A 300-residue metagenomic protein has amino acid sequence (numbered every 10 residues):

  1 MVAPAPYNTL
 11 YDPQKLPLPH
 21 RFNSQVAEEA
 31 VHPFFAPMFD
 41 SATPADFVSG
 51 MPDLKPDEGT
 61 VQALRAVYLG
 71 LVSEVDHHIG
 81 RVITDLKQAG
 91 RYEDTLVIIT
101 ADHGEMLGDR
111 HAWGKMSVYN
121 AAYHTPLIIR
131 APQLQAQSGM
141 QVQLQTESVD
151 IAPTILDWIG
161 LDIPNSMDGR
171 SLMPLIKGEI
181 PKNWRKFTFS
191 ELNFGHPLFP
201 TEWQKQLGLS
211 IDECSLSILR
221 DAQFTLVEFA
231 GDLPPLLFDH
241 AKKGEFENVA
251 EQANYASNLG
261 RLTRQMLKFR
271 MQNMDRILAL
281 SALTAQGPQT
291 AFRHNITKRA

Functional and structural regions predicted by a protein language model:
M1-L54, P126, G195, E213 (+2 more regions): Core domains of carbohydrate- and sulfate-ester-processing enzymes
V2-A3, D85-E147: Histidine-centered active-site microenvironments of extracellular/periplasmic hydrolases and transferases
P6-T9, N120, S190-E251, T290 (+1 more regions): C-terminal, low-complexity/hydrophilic appendages and adjacent surface loops of extracellular/periplasmic anionic
F34-P37, R65-S73, S117-T125, Q135-P153 (+3 more regions): A short beta-strand-to-alpha-helix junction
M38-T60, L71, A250-A300: Long, internal low-complexity/basic segments
P44-A66, A131-Q137, K242-F246: Short glycine/proline-rich turn/loop motifs
M51-T95, T263, R270: A long, amphipathic alpha-helix that forms part of the scaffold/cap immediately adjacent to metal-dependent active
E93-I98, Q137-S210, Y255-S257, R261 (+1 more regions): Polar, surface-exposed loop/tail segments that function as active-site lids or cofactor/substrate-recognition elements
